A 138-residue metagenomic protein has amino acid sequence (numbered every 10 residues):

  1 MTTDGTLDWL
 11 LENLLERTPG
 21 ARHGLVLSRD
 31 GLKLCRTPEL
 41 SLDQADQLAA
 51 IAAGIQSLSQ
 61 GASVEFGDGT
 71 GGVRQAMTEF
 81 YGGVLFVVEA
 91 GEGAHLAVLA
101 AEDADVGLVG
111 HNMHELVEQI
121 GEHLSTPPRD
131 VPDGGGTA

Functional and structural regions predicted by a protein language model:
M1-A21, D30, L34-A138: Acidic, low-complexity cytosolic segments
